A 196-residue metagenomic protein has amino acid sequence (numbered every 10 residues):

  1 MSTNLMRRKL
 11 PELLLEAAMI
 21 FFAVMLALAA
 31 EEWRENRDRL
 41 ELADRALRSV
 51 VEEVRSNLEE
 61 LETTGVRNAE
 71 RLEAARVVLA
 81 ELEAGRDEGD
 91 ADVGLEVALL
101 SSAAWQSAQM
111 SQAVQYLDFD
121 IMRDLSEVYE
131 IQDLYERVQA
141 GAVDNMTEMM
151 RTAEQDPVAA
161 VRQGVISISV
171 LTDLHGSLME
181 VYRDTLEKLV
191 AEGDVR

Functional and structural regions predicted by a protein language model:
M1-F21, A29, W33-E35: N-terminal positive-inside, membrane-proximal cytosolic segments immediately preceding the first
V24-A46: Transmembrane signal-anchor/signal-peptide helices with a preference for the extracytoplasmic
R39, A46, V50, N57 (+3 more regions): Surface positions of alpha-helical coiled-coils, especially the charged/polar e/g heptad sites that form inter-helical
V50-R76: N-terminal alpha-helical signal peptides/signal-anchor transmembrane segments
V66, V77-A80, A84-E88: Conserved non-transmembrane functional hotspots
L82-E83, G89-R196: Soluble extracytoplasmic domains of inner/organellar membrane proteins
